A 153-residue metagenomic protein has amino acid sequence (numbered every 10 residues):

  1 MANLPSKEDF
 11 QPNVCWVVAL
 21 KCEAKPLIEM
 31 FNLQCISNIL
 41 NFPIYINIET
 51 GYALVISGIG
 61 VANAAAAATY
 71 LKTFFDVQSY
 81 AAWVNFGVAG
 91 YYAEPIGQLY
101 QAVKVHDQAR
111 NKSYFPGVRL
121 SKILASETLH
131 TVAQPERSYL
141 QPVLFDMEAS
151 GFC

Functional and structural regions predicted by a protein language model:
A2-N3, A68: Glycine-aromatic micro-motifs
N3-L4, M30-N41, F74: N-terminal glycine-/serine-/threonine-rich phosphate-binding loop
N3-P5, R119-L120: Short acidic/polar alpha-helix capping motifs at helix-coil junctions
S6-E8, P95: Short, surface-exposed loop and linker segments with low hydrophobicity and enrichment for Pro/Ser/Thr
E8-C35: Short, conserved "active-site rim" segments that organize catalytic pockets and cofactor/ligand binding
N38-C153: Glycine-rich phosphate- or other oxyanion-binding loops that anchor nucleotides, phosphorylated ligands
